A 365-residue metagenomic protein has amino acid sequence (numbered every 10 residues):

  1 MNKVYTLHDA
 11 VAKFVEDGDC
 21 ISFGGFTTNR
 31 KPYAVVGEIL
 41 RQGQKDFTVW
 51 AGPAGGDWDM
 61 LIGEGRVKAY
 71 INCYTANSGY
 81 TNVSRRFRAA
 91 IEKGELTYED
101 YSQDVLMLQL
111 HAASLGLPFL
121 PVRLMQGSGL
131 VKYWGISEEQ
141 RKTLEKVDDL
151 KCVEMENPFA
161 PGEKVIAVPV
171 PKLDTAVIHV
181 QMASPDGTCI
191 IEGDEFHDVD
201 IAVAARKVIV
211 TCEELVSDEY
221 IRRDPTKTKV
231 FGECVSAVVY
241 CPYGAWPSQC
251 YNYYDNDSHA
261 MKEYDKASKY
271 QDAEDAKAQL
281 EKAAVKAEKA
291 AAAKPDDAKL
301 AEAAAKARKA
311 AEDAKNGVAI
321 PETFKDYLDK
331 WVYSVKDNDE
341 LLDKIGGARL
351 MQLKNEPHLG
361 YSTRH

Functional and structural regions predicted by a protein language model:
M1-K289, A293, A298-H365: Conserved alpha/beta enzyme-core scaffold
